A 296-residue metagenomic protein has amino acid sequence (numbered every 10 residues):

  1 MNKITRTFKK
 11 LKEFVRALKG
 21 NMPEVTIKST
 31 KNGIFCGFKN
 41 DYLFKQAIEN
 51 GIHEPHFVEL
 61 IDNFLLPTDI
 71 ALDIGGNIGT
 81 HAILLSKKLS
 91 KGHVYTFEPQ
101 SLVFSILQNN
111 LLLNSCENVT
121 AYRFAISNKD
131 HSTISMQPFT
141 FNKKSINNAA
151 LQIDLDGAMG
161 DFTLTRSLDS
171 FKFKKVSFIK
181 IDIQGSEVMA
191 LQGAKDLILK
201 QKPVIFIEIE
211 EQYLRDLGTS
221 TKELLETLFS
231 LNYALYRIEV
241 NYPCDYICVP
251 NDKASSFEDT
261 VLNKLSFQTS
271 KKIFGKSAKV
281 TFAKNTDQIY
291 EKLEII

Functional and structural regions predicted by a protein language model:
M1-I296: Phosphate/nucleotide-binding beta-alpha loop and adjacent structural elements of enzyme active sites
